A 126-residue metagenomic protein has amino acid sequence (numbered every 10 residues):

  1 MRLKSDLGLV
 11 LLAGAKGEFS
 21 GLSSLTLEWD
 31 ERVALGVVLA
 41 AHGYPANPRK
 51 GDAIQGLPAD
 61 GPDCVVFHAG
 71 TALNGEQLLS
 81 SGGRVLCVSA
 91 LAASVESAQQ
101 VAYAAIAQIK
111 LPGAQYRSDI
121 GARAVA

Functional and structural regions predicted by a protein language model:
M1-D60: Active-site "cap" helix and flanking loop/linker of ATP-utilizing ligase/carboxylase catalytic domains
G36-V38, R84-A92: Short, well-ordered beta-strand elements within core beta-sheets of diverse protein domains
A40-Y44, T71, A93: Short, glycine-/Ser/Thr-/acidic-enriched flexible segments
A46-R49, E76-L78, S97-Q100: Extended hydrophobic-aromatic, low-complexity segments
K50-C87: Generic long, charged, amphipathic alpha-helical segments
A92-A107: Short, well-ordered alpha-helical segments
A104-S118: Short arginine-rich
G121-A126: A cross-kingdom feature marking charged/low-complexity
